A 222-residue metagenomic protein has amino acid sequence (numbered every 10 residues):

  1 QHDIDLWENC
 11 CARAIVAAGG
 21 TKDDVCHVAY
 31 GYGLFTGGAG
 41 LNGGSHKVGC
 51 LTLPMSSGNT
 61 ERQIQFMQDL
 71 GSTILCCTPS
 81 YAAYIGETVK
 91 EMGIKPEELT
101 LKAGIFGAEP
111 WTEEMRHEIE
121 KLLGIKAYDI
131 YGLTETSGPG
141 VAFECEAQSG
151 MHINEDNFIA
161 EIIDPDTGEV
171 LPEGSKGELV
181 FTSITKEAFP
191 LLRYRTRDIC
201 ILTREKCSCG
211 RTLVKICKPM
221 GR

Functional and structural regions predicted by a protein language model:
H2-V16, V25-Y84: AMP-binding/adenylate-forming
V16-G20, G44, K95-E97: Glycine-rich helix-loop-beta junction characteristic of Rossmann-like nucleotide cofactor-binding loops
T21-K22, T112: Helix N-cap / loop-to-helix initiation motif
K22-D23, L101: Phosphate-coordination loops involved in phosphoryl transfer and adenosine-cofactor binding
D23-D24, G174: Beta-strand-connecting loops/turns
V48-R222: Active-site glycine/GP-rich loop and adjacent strand/helix microenvironment that borders small-molecule binding pockets
